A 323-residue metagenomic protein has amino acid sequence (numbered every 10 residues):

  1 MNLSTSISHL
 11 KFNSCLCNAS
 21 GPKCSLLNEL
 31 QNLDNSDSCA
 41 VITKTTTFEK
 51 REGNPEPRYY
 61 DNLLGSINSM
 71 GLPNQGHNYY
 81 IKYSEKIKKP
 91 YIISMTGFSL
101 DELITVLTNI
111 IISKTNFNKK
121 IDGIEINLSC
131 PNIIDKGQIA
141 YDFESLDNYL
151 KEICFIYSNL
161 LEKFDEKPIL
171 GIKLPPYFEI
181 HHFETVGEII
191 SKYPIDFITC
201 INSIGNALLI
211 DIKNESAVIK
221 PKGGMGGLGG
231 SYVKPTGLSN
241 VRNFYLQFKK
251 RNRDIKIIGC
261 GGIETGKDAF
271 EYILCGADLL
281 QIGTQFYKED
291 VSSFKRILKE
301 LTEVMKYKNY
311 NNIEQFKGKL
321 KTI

Functional and structural regions predicted by a protein language model:
M1-Y91, M95-D101, I297: N-terminal capping/small domains of soluble enzymes
L10-C17, K88-I92, N159-F178, L246-C260: Short beta-strand/loop segments at the ligand-binding rim of alpha/beta enzyme cores
N18, V41, Y80, I93 (+6 more regions): Conserved, mostly hydrophobic/aromatic
L27-L33, L103-I111, F178-K192, L246-K250 (+1 more regions): Catalytic cores of alpha/beta
T43-F48, G123-I124, L128-C130, F197-A207 (+2 more regions): Glycine-rich phosphate-binding active-site loops on the catalytic face of alpha/beta enzymes
R51-L64, L208-G226, Q285-N311: C-terminal helical cap(s) of enzyme catalytic domains, especially alpha/beta-barrels
G65, I133-Y141, S191-I255: Glycine/Thr-rich beta-alpha phosphate-binding loop at enzyme active sites
S231-D254, E264-I323: Alpha/beta catalytic cores of nucleotide-metabolism and tRNA/nucleoside-modifying enzymes
